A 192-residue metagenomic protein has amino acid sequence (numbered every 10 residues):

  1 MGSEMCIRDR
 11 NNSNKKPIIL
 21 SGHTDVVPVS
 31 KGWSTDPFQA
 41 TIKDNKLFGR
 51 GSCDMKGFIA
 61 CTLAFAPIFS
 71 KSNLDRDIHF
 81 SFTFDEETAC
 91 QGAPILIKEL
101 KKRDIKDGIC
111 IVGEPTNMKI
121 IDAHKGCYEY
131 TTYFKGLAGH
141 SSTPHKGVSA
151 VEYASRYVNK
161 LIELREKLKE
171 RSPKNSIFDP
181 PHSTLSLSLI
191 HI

Functional and structural regions predicted by a protein language model:
M1-I7: Short, small-residue-biased leader/transition segments that mark boundaries at the very start of proteins
R8-N14: Short beta-strand-to-loop junctions in surface cap/lid or active-site-entrance loops
I18-H79: Active-site metal-coordination/substrate-binding segment of hydrolases, especially metallo-dependent peptidases
M55-E129: Acidic/histidine-rich catalytic neighborhood of metal-dependent amide-processing enzymes
I109, K119-R156: Metal-dependent peptidase/peptidase-like ectodomains
S141-S188: Acidic-enriched catalytic cores of C-N bond-cleaving enzymes acting on peptides and small amides
